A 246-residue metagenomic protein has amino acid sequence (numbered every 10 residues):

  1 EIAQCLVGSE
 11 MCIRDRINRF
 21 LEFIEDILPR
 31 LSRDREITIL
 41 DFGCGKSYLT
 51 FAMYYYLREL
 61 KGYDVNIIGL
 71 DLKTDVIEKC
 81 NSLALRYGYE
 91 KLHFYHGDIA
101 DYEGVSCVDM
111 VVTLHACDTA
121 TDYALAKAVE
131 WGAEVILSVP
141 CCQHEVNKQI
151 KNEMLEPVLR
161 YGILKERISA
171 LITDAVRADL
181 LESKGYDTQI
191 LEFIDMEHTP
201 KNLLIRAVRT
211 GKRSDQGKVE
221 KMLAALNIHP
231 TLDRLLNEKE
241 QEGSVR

Functional and structural regions predicted by a protein language model:
E1-G8, I13: Single conserved hydrophobic/aromatic residue that forms the stacking wall/gate of nucleotide- or nucleobase-binding
R16-R35: Conserved alpha-helix/loop element of class I SAM-dependent methyltransferases that forms part of the SAM/SAH-binding
E22, L72-R246: Class I S-adenosyl-L-methionine
R35-G45: Conserved class I S-adenosyl-L-methionine
E36, D64, V108: Phosphate-coordination loops involved in phosphoryl transfer and adenosine-cofactor binding
K46-G62: Conserved SAM-binding loop of SAM-dependent methyltransferases across substrates and taxa, primarily the Class I
E59-Y63, R86-Y89: Short helix-capping segments at alpha-helix termini
D64-D71: Conserved SAM-binding motif I beta-strand of class I
